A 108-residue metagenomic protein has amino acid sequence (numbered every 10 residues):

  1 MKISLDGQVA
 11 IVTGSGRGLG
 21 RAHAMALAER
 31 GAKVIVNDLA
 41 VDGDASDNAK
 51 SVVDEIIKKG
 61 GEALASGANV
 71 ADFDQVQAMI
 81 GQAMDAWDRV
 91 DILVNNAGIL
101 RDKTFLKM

Functional and structural regions predicted by a protein language model:
K2-V36: Canonical Rossmann dinucleotide-binding motif of NAD(H)/NADP(H)-dependent dehydrogenases/reductases, specifically
I11, I35, L64-S66, R101: Conserved Rossmann-like nucleotide-binding pocket used by diverse enzymes that bind dinucleotide cofactors
L19, A49-V52, I56: Generic hydrophobic, amphipathic alpha-helix propensity
A28-E29, K58, D85, K107: Residues at the C-terminal ends
R30-S51: Conserved glycine-rich Rossmann-like NAD(P)H-binding loop of the short-chain dehydrogenase/reductase
S46-K50, D72-Q77, D85, L100-M108: Conserved mid-core segment of classical short-chain dehydrogenase/reductases
D54-D74: Rossmann-fold cofactor-recognition segment
K59-L64, Q82-N95, R101: A glycine-rich helix->loop->beta "capping" turn within Rossmann-like NAD(P)(H)-dependent oxidoreductase domains
